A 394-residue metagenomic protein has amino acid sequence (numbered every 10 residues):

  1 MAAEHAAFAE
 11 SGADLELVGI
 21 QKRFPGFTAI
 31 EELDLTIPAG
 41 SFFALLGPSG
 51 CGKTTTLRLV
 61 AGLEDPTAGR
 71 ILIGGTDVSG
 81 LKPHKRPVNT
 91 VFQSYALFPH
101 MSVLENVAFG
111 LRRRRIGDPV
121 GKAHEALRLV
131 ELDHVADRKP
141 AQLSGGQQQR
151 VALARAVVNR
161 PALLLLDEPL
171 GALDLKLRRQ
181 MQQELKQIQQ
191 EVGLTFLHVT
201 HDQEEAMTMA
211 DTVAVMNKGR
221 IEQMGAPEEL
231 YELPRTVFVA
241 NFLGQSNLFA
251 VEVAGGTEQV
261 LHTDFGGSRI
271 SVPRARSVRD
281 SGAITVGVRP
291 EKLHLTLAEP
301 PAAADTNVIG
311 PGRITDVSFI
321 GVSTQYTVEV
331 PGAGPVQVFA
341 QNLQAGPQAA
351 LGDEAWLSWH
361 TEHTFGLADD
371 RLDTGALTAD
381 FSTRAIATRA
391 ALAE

Functional and structural regions predicted by a protein language model:
A3, S246, G256-E394: Non-catalytic connector elements of ABC transporters
L46-P48: The feature captures the beta-strand-to-loop junction immediately N-terminal to the Walker
T54-L57, V151: ABC ATPase nucleotide-binding domain helices that frame the ATP-binding cleft
A61: Helix-to-loop junction immediately C-terminal to a conserved catalytic motif
R70, T76, R220: ATP-binding/catalytic-site motifs of ATP-hydrolyzing domains
P83-N89, Q93-N241: ABC ATPase nucleotide-binding domains
